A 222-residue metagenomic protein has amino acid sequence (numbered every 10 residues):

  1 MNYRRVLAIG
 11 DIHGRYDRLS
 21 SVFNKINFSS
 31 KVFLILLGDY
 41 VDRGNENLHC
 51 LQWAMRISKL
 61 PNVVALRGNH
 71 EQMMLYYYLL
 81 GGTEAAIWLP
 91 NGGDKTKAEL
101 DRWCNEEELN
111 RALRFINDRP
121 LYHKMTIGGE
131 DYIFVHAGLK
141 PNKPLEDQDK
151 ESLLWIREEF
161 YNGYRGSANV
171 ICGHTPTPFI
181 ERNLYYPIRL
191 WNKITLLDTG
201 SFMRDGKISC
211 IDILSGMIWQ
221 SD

Functional and structural regions predicted by a protein language model:
M1-L7, M125-Y132: Beta-strand-turn-beta hairpins that frame and shape the catalytic cleft of phosphate-ester-processing enzymes
M1-W53: N-terminal active-site segment of His-dependent metallophosphoesterases
I9-G10, L34-G38, A65-N69, V135 (+3 more regions): Active-site neighborhood of phospho(di)ester-bond hydrolases with catalytic His/Asp-centered motifs
H13-D17, D42-N45, E71-L75, P141-N142 (+2 more regions): Active-site environment of divalent metal-dependent phosphoester hydrolases
R43-K124, E130, F160: Active-site neighborhood of divalent metal-dependent phosphoester bond hydrolases
K124, F134-H136, C210-L214: Short, well-ordered beta-strand micro-motif
N142-Q148: Cytochrome P450 core scaffold surrounding the K-helix E-X-X-R motif and the conserved "meander" helix-loop region
D149-S221: Conserved beta-sheet core of the metallophosphoesterase superfamily
